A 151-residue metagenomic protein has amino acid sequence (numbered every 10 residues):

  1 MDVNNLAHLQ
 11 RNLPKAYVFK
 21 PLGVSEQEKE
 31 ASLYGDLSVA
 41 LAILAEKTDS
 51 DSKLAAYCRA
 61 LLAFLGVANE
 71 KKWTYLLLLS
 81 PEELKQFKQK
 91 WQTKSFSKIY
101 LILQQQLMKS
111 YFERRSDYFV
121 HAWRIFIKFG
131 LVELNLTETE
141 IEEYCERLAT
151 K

Functional and structural regions predicted by a protein language model:
M1-K151: Flexible "arm" and connector segments at domain edges
